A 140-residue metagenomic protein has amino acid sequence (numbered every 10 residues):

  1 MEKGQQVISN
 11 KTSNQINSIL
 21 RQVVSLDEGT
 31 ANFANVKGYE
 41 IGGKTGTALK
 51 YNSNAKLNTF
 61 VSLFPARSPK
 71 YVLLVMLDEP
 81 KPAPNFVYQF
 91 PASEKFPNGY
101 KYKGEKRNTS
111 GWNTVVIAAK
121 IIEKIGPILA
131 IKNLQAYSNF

Functional and structural regions predicted by a protein language model:
M1-Q5, K11, N17-A130: Active-site beta-strand/loop architecture of penicillin-binding DD-peptidases
K132-F140: Short, highly charged C-terminal tails/helix-capping segments
